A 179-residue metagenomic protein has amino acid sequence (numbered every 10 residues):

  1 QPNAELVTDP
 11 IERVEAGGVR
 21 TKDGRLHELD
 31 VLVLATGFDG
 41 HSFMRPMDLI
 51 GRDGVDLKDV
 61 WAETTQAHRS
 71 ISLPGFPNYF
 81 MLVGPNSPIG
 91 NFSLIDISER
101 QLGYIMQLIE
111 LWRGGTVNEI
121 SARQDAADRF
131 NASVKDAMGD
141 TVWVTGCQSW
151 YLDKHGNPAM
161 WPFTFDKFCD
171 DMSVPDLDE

Functional and structural regions predicted by a protein language model:
Q1-S93, E99-G114, V174-D178: Flavin (primarily FAD) cofactor-binding/catalytic cores of flavoenzymes
A67, F80-E179: C-terminal, flexible cofactor-proximal segment of oxidoreductases
